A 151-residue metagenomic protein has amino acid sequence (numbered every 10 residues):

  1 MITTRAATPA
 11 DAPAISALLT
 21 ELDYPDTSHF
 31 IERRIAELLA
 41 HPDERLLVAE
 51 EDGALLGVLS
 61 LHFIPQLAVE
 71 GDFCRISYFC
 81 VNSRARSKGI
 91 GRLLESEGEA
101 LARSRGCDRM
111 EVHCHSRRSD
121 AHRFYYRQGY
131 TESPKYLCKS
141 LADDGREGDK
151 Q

Functional and structural regions predicted by a protein language model:
M1-A10, D143-Q151: Conserved N-terminal entry element of GNAT/NAT acetyltransferase domains
P9-G71, S77, E97, S140-L141: Acetyl-CoA-dependent GNAT
L18-L22, L101, F124, Q128: Alpha-helical interaction/dimerization surfaces of two-component signaling modules
E21-P25, K88, T131: Residues at alpha-helix boundaries and the short loops/turns that link adjacent helices
F79-R86: A short, internal acetyl-CoA/4′-phosphopantetheine-binding micro-motif in the GNAT/acyltransferase core
S87-A100, R127: Conserved acetyl-CoA-binding loop-helix of GNAT-fold acetyltransferases
R92, S116-P134, K139: Conserved active-site alpha-helix within GNAT-family acetyltransferase domains
E95, A102-C114: Conserved GNAT acetyl-CoA-binding A-motif
